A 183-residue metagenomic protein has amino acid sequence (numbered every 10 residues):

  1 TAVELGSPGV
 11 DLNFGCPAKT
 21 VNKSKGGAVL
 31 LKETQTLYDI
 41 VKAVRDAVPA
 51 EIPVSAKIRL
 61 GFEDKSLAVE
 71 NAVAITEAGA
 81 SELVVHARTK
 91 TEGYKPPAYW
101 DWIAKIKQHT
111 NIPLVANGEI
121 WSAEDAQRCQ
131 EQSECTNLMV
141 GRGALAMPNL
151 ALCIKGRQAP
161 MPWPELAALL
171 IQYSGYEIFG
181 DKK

Functional and structural regions predicted by a protein language model:
A2-T20, G26: A contiguous, low-structure linker/loop signature
P8-V10, I52-A56, S81: Generic beta-strand structural signal
D11-N13, V84, M139: Conserved beta-strand positions in the central sheet of alpha/beta enzyme cores
G15-P17, K57-E63, R88-K90, E119-W121 (+1 more regions): Active-site beta-loop-alpha junctions enriched in small/polar residues
P17-P49, E63-S66, T91-I106, E124 (+1 more regions): Active-site-adjacent beta->alpha loops and helix N-cap segments on the catalytic face of soluble alpha/beta enzymes
Q35, P53-N71, I120-S122: Active-site glycine- and acidic-residue-rich loops that bind and position anionic ligands or nucleotide-like cofactors
A47-P49, A68-E82, Y94, D101 (+2 more regions): Alpha/beta catalytic cores of nucleotide-metabolism and tRNA/nucleoside-modifying enzymes
